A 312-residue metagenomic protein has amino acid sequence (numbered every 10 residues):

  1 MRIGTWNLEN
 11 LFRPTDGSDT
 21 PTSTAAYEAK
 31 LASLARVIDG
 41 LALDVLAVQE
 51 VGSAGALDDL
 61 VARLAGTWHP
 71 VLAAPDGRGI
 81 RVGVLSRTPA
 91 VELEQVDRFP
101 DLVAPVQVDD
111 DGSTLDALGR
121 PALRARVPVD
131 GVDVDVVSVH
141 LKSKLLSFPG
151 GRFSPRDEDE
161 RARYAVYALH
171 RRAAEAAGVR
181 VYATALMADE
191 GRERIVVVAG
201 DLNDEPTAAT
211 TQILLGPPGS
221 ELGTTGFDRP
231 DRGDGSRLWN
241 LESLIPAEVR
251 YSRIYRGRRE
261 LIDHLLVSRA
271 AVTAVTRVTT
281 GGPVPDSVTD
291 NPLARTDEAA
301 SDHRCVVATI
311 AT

Functional and structural regions predicted by a protein language model:
M1-V82, R152-D157, R171, A176-A177 (+5 more regions): N-terminal, active-site-proximal structural segment of metallo-dependent hydrolase catalytic domains
L8, V51, L141, D201-L202: Active-site metal-binding loops of divalent metal-dependent hydrolases
L11-T15, L145-S147, A274: Short, solvent-exposed loop/turn elements at domain surfaces
T15-G17, D58, Q95-D97, S147-G150 (+1 more regions): Short, solvent-exposed loop/turn and secondary-structure capping segments
E50-K144: Structured beta-strand-rich core segments of catalytic domains in phosphoester-bond hydrolases
E92-V96, D116-L118, R126-P128, A183-V197 (+1 more regions): Metal-dependent phosphoester-hydrolase catalytic domains
V132, S138-Y164: Active-site His/acidic residue clusters
R163-E190: A long, amphipathic alpha-helix that forms part of the scaffold/cap immediately adjacent to metal-dependent active
